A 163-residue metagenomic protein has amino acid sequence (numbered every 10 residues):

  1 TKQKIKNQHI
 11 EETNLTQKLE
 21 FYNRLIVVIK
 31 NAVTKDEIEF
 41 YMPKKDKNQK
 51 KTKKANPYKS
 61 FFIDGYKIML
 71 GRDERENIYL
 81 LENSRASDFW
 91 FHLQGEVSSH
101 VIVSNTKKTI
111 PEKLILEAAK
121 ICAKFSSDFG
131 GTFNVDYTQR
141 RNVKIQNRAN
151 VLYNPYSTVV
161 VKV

Functional and structural regions predicted by a protein language model:
K2-K4, T16: Charged, surface-exposed alpha-helical interface/stalk elements
I10-I68: Coiled-coil termination/hinge junctions
K18, A118-D128: Conserved short hydrophobic interaction patches
V33-E37, R72-D73, R148, K162-V163: General structural signal for secondary-structure boundaries
K44-I121: Domain-scale macromolecular recognition modules
F125-V163: Intrinsically disordered, low-complexity regulatory tails
